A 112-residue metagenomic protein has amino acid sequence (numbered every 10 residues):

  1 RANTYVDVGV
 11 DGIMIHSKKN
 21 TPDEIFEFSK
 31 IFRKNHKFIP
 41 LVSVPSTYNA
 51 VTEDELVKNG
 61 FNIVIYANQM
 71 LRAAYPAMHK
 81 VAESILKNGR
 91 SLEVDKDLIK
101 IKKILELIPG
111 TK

Functional and structural regions predicted by a protein language model:
R1-Y66, R72-S84, T111: Alpha/beta enzyme core
I85-K112: Flexible C-terminal active-site loop/helix
